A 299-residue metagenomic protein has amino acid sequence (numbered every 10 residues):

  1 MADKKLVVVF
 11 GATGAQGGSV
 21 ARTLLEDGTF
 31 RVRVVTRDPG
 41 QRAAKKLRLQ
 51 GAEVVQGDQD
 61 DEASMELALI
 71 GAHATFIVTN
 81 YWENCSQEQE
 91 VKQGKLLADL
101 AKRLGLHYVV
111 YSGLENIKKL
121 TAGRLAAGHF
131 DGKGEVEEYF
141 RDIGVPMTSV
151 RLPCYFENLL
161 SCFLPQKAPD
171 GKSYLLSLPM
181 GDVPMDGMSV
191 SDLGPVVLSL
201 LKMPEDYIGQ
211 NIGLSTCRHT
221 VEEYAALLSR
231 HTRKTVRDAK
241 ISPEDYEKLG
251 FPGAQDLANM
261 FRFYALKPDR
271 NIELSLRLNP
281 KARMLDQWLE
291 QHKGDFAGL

Functional and structural regions predicted by a protein language model:
M1-A2, G298: Universal eukaryotic N-terminal targeting presequences
A2-L49, D60-K92, D99-V110, L114-R237 (+2 more regions): Oxidoreductase cofactor-interface core, primarily capturing Rossmann-like NAD(P)-dependent enzymes
A52: Short, structured active-site "lid" loops
G57: Cofactor-binding loops of NAD(P)H-dependent oxidoreductases, dominated by short-chain dehydrogenase/reductases
L96-L97, V136, R141, D269-L278: Short, charged low-complexity linear motifs
Y207, T232, P243-L299: A hydrophobic C-terminal alpha-helical subdomain
